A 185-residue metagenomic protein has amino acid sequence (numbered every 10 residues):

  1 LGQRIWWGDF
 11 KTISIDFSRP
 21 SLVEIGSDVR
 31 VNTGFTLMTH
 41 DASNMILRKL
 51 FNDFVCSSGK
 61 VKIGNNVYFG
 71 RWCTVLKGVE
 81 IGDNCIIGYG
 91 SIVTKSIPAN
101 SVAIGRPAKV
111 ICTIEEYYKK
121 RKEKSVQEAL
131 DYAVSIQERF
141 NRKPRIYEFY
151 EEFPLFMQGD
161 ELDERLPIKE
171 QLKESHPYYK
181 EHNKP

Functional and structural regions predicted by a protein language model:
L1-F69, C73, A99, K119-P185: Domain-scale signature associated with acetyltransferase and cell-envelope carbohydrate enzymes
E24, K62, Y68, E80 (+2 more regions): Glycine-/alanine-rich, low-charge beta-solenoid repeats
L47, V79, I97-P98, T113: Short glycine-/acidic-enriched loop or helix-start segments at secondary-structure transitions that form or flank
R71-I87, S91-K95: Beta-rich strand-turn-strand
S101, P107-E123: Conserved beta-strand-loop-alpha-helix hinge in the C-terminal portion of ABC ATPase nucleotide-binding domains
